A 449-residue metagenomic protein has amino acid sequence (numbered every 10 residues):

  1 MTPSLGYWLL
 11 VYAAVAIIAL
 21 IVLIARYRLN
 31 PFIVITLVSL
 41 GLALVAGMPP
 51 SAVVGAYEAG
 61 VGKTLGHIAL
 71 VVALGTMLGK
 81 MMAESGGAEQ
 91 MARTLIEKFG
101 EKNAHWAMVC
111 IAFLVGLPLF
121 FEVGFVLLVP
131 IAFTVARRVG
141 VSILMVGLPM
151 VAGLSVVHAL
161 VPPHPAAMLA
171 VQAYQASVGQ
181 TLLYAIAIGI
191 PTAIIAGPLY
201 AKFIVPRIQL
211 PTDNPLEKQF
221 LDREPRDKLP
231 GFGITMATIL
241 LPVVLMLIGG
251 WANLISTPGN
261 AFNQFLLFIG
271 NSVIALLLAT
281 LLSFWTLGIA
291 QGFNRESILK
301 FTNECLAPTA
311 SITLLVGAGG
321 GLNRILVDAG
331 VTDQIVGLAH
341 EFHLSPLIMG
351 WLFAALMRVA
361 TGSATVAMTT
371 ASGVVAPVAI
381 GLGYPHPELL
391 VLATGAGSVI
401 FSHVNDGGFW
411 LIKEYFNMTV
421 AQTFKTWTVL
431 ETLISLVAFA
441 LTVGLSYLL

Functional and structural regions predicted by a protein language model:
T2-Y7, L183-K300: Long, contiguous bundles of hydrophobic transmembrane helices that form the permeation core of multi-pass
Y7-V11, G62-I68, L95-V109, R138-V146 (+4 more regions): Membrane-interfacial loop-to-helix junctions in multi-pass transporters
Y12-I24, T36-V45, V72-M77, I111-V115 (+7 more regions): Hydrophobic core segments of alpha-helical transmembrane domains in multi-pass membrane transport and ion-translocation
I33-T36, L40, A56-E89, F268-G330: Core transmembrane alpha-helical segments of multi-pass membrane transporters/permeases
A69-G75, K98-I131, T313-G319, F342-P377 (+2 more regions): Hydrophobic alpha-helical transmembrane segments of multi-pass integral membrane proteins, predominantly secondary
V72, E101-L117, V139-A159, S177-P191 (+2 more regions): Alpha-helical transmembrane segments of multi-pass membrane proteins
F99-K102, P346-L449: C-terminal transmembrane helix pair
T134-V243, F409-L445: Membrane-core helix-loop-helix motifs of multi-pass transport proteins
